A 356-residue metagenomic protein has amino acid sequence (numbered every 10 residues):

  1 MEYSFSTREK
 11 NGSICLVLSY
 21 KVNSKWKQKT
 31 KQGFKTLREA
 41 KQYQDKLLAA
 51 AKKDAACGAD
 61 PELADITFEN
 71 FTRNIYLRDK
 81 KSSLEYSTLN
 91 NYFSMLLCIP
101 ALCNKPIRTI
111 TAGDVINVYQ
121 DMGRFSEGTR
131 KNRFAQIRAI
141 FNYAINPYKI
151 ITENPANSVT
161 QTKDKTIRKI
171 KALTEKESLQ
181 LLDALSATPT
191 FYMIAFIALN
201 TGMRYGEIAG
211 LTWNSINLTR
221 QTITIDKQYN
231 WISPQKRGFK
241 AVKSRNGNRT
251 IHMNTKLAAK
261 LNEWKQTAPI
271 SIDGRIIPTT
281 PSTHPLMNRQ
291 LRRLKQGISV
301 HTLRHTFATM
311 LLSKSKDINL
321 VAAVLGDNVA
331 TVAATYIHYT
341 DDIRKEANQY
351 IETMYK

Functional and structural regions predicted by a protein language model:
K52-K53, N70-S126, I140-Y143: Basic/aromatic-enriched alpha-helical hairpins
R108, I150-E153, K163-D183, S233-T255 (+1 more regions): DNA breakage-rejoining catalytic core of tyrosine-based enzymes
K131, I150-E153, N157-Y205, A209-L211: Basic, Lys/Arg- and aromatic-enriched nucleic-acid-binding interface segment
N146, F196, N200, E207 (+3 more regions): C-terminal catalytic core of tyrosine-transesterase DNA break-rejoin enzymes
A172, Y229, A258, L325-Y350: Catalytic-site neighborhood detector that most strongly recognizes the C-terminal catalytic loop/helix of tyrosine
Q180-L181, Q235-F239, T335-K356: DNA/chromatin major-groove-contacting recognition/catalytic segments
L211-E263: Conserved tyrosine-mediated DNA breakage-rejoining catalytic core shared by Y-recombinases
Q228, N254-G297: Active-site/catalytic core of tyrosine-dependent DNA strand-transfer enzymes
